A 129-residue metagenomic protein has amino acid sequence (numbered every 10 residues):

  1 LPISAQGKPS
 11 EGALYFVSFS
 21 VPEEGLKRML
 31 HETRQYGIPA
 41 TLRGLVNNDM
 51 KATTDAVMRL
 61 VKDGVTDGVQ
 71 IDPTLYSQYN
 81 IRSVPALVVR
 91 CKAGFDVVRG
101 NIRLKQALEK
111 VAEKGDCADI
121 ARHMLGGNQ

Functional and structural regions predicted by a protein language model:
L1-K8, N128-Q129: Compositionally biased, proline/threonine/alanine/serine-rich low-complexity intrinsically disordered stretches
G7-F19: Short active-site neighborhood of thiol/selenol oxidoreductases, capturing the structured segment around
F16-Q70: Mid-length scaffold segments of soluble, non-membrane domains
Q78-R82: Short active-site loop/helix that positions an aromatic residue
P85-D96: A short, hydrophobic beta-strand/beta-hairpin element that forms part of a small beta-sheet core
I102-Q129: Thiol-/selenol-based redox modules, centered on thioredoxin-like and closely related oxidoreductase domains
